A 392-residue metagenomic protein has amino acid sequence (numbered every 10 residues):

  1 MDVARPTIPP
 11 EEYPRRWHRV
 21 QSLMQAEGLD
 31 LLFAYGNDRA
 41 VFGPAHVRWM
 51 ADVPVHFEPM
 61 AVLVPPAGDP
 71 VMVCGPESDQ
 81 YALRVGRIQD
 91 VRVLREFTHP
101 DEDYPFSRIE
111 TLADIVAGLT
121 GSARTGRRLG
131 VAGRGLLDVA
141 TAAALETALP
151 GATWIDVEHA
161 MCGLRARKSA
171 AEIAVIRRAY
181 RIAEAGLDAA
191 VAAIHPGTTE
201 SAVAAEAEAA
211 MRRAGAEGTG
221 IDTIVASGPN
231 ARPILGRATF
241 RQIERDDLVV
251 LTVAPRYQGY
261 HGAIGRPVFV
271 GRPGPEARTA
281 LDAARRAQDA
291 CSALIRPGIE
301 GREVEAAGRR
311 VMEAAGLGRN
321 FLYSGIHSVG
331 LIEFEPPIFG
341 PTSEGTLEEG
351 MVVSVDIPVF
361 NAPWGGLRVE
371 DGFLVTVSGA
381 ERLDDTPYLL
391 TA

Functional and structural regions predicted by a protein language model:
M1-A392: Active-site neighborhoods and metal-handling regions in enzymes and metal-associated proteins
